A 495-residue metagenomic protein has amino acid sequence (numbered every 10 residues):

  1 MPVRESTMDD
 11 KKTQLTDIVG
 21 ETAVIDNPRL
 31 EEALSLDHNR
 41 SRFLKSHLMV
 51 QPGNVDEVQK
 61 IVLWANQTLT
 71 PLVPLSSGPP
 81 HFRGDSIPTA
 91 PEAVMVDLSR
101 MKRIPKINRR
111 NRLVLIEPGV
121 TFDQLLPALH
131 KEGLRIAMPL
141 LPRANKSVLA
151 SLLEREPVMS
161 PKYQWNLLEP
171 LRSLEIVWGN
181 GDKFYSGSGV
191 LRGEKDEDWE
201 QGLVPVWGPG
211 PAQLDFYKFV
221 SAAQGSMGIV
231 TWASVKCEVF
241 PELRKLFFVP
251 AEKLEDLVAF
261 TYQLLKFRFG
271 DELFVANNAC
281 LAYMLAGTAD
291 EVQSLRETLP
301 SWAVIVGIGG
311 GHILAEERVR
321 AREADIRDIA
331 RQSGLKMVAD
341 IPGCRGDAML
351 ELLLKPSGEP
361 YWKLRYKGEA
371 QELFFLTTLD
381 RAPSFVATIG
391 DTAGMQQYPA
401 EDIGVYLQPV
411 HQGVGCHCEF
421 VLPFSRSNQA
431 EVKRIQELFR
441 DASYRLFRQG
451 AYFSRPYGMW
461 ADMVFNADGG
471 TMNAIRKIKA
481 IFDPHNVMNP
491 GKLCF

Functional and structural regions predicted by a protein language model:
D10-E21, K60-T68, A128, F260-F267 (+5 more regions): Generic non-transmembrane alpha-helical segments
I18-S35: Conserved oxyanion/phosphate-binding beta-strand-loop segments in alpha/beta enzyme cores
V24-P28, Q51-P52, L72-S76, V96-L98 (+9 more regions): General beta-strand structural signal in soluble alpha/beta enzymes
L30-E31, L36-M101: Glycine-rich N-terminal segment of FAD-binding domains in flavoprotein oxidoreductases, spanning the beta-loop-helix
S86-T121, S160-Y163, C237: Glycine-/small-residue-rich beta-strand-loop submotif within the FAD-binding core of flavoenzymes
P105, P118, D123-L126, H130-T261: FAD-binding subdomain of flavoenzyme oxidoreductases
V249-K253, V258-L438, R455-Y457: C-terminal substrate-recognition/cap domain of FAD-linked oxidoreductases
R455-F495: Activity-critical C-terminal alpha-helical subdomain
